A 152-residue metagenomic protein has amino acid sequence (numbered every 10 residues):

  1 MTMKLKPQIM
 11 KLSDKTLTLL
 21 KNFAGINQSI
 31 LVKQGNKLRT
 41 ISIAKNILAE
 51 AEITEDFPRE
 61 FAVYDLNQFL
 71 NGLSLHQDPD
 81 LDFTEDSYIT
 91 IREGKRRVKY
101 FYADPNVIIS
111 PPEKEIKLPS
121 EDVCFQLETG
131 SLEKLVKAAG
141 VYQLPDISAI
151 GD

Functional and structural regions predicted by a protein language model:
M1-Y102, L118-D152: DNA polymerase processivity clamps
N106-I108: Charge-dense, extended regions
